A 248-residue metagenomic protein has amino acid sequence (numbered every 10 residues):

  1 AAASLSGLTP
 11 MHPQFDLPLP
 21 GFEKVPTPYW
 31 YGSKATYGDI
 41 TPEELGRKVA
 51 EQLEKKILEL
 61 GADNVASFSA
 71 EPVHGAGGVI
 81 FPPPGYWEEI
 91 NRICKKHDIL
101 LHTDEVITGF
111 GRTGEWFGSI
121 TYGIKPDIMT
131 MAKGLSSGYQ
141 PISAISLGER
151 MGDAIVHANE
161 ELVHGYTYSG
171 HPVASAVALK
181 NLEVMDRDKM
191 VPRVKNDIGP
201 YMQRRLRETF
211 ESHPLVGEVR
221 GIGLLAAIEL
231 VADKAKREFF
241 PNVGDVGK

Functional and structural regions predicted by a protein language model:
A1-K248: Conserved N-terminal phosphate-binding loop of PLP-dependent enzymes in the Aspartate aminotransferase
